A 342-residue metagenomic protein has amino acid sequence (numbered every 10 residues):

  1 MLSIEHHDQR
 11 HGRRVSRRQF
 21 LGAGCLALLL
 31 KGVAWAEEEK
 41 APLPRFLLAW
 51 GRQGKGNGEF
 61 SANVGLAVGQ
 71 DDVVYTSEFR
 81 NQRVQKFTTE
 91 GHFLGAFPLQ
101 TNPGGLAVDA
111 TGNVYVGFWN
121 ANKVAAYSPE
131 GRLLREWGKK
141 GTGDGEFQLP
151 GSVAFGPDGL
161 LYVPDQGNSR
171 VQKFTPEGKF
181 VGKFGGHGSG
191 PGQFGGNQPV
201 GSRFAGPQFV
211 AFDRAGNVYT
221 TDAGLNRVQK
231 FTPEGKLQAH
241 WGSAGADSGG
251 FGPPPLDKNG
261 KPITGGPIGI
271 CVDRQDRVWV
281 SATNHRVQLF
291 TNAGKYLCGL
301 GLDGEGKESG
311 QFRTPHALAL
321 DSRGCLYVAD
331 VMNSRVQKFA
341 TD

Functional and structural regions predicted by a protein language model:
M1-V15, L26-L28: N-terminal secretory signal peptides
L2, G24-C25, L30, W35-D342: Eukaryotic scaffold repeat domains enriched in small/polar residues
V15-R18, F290: Hydrophobic alpha-helical context, especially transmembrane and signal-peptide helices
Q19-A23: Sec-dependent signal peptide recognition, specifically the positively charged N-region followed immediately by
